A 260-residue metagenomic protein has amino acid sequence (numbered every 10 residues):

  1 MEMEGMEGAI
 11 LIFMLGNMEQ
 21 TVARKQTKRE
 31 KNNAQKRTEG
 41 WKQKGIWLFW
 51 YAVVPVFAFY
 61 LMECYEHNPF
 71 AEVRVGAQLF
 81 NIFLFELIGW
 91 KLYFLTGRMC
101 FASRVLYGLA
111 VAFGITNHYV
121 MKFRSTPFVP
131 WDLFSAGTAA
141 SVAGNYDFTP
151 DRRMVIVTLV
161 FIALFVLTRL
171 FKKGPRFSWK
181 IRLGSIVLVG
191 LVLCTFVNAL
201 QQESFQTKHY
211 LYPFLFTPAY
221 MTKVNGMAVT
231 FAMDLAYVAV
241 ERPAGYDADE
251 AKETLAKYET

Functional and structural regions predicted by a protein language model:
M1-T21: N-terminal amphipathic/basic-hydrophobic helices that include classical n-h-c signal peptides and signal-anchor
M3, A34, T38, K42 (+1 more regions): Intrinsic-disorder-associated interaction segments
L15, E19, R24-K25, G89 (+2 more regions): Feature captures the catalytic ectodomains and active-site-proximal regions of enzymes that hydrolyze or transfer
E19, A23-M221: Transmembrane and membrane-interface helices of multi-pass, inner-membrane envelope-modifying transferases
Q202-T260: Soluble catalytic regions of membrane-associated enzymes that act on cell-envelope and secretory-pathway components
